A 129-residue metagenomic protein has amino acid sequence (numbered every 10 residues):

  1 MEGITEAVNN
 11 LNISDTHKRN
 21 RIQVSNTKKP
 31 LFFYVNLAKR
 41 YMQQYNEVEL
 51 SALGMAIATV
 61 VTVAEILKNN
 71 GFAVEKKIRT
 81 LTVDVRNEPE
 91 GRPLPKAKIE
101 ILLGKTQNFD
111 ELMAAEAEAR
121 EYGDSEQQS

Functional and structural regions predicted by a protein language model:
M1-Y45, A58-S129: Long, charged, low-complexity intrinsically disordered regions
V48-A52: Short glycine-rich phosphate-binding loop at a beta-alpha junction
G54-A56: Short, internal active-site loops enriched in acidic
